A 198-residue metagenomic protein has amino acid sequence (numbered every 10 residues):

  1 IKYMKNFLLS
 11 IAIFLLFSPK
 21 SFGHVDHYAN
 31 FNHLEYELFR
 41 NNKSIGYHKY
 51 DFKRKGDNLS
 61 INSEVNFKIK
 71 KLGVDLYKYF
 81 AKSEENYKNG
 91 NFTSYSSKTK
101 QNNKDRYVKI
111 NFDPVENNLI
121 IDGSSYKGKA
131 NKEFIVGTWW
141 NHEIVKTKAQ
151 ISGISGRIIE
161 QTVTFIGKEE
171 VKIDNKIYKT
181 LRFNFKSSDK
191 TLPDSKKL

Functional and structural regions predicted by a protein language model:
I1-F7: Positively charged n-region of N-terminal signal peptides that target proteins for export
F7-F17: Sec-dependent N-terminal signal peptides
S21-V25: Boundary at the C-terminal end of the N-terminal hydrophobic targeting segment
A29-F31, S96-T191: Solvent-exposed helix/loop surface patches that form functional interfaces
N30-P114: N-terminal mature ectodomain segment of secretory-pathway/periplasmic proteins
E35-L38, E169-V171, L198: Active-site and channel-lining beta-strand-loop segments that bind or position nucleotide-derived/phosphorylated
G46, Q161, K196: Short beta-strand or tight-loop elements that sit immediately N-terminal to catalytic metal-binding acidic residues
S60-N66, K78, D174, K179-L198: Gly/Pro-enriched, hydrophobic low-complexity segments that function as extracytoplasmic propeptides/linkers
